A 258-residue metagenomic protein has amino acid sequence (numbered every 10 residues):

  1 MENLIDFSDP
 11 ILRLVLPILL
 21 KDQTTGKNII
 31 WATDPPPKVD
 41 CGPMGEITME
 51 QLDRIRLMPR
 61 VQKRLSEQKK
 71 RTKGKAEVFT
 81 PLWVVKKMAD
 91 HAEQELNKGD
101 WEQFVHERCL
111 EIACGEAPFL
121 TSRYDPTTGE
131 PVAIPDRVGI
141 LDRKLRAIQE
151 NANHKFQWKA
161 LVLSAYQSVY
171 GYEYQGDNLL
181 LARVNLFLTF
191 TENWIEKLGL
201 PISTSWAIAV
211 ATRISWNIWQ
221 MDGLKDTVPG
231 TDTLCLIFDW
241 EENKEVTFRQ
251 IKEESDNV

Functional and structural regions predicted by a protein language model:
M1-F79, W83, H91, G99-F104: A short N-terminal interaction module
M49, C235-V258: Long, low-complexity, polar/charged, intrinsically disordered or flexibly structured peripheral segments
E77, E93, G99-D100, Y166-S168 (+1 more regions): Proteins with a high burden of low-complexity, intrinsically disordered sequence enriched in S/T/G/P/A and R, requiring
T80-P81, Q175, T247: Helix N-cap and loop-to-helix transition residues
K87, E95-T227: Conserved S-adenosyl-L-methionine
P229-T231: Short conserved micro-motifs at the rims of enzyme active sites and ligand-binding pockets
